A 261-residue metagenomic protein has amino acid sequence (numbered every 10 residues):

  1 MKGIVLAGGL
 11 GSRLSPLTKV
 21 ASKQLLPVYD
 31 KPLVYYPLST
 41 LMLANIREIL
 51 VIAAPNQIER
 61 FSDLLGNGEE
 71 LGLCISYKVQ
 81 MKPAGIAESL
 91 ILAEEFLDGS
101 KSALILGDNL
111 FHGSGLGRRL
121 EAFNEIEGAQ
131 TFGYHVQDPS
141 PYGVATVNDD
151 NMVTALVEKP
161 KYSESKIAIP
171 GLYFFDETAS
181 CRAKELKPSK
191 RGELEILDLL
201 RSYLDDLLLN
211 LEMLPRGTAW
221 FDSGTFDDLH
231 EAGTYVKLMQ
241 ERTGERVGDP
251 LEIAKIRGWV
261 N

Functional and structural regions predicted by a protein language model:
K2-V5, R13-P16, L26-P27, K31-L106 (+2 more regions): Conserved N-terminal catalytic core of the sugar/cofactor nucleotidyltransferase
L25, A145-V147: A structural signal for short hydrophobic beta-strand segments in well-ordered beta-sheet cores
P27, Y173-F174, W259: Short aromatic/basic micro-patch
G66-G72, V147, S202-L204: Short, conserved catalytic or adaptor-binding loops enriched in Gly and charged residues
P83-I86, D138-P139, Y162, A219-W220: A short acidic, often aromatic-flanked loop/helix-cap motif at beta-alpha or helix-coil junctions that lines enzyme
A103, L120-E121, M152-A254: Catalytic-core segments of class I nucleotidyltransferases/pyrophosphorylases that form NMP-activated intermediates
G113-P141: Conserved donor-nucleotide/metal-binding helix-loop-beta segment in metal-dependent transferases, i.e., the alpha-helix
